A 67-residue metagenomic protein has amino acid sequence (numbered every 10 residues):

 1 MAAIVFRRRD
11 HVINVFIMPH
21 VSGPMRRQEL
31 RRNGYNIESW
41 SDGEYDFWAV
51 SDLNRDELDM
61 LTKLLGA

Functional and structural regions predicted by a protein language model:
M1-A67: Polar, acidic low-complexity tracts enriched in Ser/Thr/Gln/Glu with frequent Gly/Pro and Thr-Pro motifs
